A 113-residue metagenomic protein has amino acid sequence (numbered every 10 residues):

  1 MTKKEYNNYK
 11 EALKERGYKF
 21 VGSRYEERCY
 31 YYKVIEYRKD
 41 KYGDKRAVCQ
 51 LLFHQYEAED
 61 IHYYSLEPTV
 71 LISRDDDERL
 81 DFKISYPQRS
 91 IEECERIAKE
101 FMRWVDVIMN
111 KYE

Functional and structural regions predicted by a protein language model:
M1-N8, R24-E113: Intrinsically disordered, low-complexity regulatory regions enriched in serine/threonine/proline and acidic residues
K14-Y25: Short secondary-structure junctions
